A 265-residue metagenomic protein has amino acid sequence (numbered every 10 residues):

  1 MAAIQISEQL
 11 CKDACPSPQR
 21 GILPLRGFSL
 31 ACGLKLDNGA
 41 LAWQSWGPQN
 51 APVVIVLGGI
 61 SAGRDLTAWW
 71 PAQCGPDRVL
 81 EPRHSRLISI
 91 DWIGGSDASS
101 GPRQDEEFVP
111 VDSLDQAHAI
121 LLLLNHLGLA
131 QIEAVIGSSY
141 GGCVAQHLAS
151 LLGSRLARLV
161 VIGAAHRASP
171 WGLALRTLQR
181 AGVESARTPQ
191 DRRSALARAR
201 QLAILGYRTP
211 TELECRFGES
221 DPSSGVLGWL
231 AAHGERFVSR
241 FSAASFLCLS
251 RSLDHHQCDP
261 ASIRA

Functional and structural regions predicted by a protein language model:
M1-V53: Catalytic-loop region of hydrolases
Q44-P102: N-terminal cap/lid subdomain of alpha/beta-hydrolase-fold enzymes
I90-D91, V160-G163, L205: Alpha/beta-hydrolase-fold catalytic nucleophile elbow
R103-D115: Catalytic nucleophile-loop/oxyanion-hole region of alpha/beta-hydrolase and closely related hydrolase-like folds
L114-E133: Conserved acidic catalytic loop of the alpha/beta-hydrolase fold
Q131-G172: Conserved hydrolase catalytic core segment
R167-A168, G172-S185: Short, flexible helix-coil linker/hinge segments at the edges of structured domains or between repeats
Q179-A265: Alpha/beta-hydrolase
